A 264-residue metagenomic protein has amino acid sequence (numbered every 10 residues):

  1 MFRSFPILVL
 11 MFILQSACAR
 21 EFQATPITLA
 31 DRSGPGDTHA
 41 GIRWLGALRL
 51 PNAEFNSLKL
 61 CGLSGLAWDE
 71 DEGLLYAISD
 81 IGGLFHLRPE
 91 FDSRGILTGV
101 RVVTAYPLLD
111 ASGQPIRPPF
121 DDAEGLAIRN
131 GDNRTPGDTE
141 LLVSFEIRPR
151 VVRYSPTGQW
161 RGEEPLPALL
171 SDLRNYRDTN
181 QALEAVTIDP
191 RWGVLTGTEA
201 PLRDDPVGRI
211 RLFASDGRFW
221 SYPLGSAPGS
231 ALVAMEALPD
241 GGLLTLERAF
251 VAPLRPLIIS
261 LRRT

Functional and structural regions predicted by a protein language model:
M1-F2: N-terminal secretory signal peptides that target proteins for export/translocation
F5-Q15: Bacterial N-terminal signal peptides
A17-T264: Sequence/structural signature of beta-propeller domains
